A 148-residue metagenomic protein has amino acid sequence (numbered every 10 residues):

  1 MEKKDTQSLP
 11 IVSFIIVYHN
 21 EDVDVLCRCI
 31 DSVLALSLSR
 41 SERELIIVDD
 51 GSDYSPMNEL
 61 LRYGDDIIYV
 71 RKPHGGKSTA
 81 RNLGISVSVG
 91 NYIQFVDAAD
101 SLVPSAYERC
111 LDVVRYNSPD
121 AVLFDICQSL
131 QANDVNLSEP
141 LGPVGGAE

Functional and structural regions predicted by a protein language model:
M1-E148: Nucleotide-sugar donor-binding/catalytic module of glycosyltransferases that assemble extracellular/cell-envelope
